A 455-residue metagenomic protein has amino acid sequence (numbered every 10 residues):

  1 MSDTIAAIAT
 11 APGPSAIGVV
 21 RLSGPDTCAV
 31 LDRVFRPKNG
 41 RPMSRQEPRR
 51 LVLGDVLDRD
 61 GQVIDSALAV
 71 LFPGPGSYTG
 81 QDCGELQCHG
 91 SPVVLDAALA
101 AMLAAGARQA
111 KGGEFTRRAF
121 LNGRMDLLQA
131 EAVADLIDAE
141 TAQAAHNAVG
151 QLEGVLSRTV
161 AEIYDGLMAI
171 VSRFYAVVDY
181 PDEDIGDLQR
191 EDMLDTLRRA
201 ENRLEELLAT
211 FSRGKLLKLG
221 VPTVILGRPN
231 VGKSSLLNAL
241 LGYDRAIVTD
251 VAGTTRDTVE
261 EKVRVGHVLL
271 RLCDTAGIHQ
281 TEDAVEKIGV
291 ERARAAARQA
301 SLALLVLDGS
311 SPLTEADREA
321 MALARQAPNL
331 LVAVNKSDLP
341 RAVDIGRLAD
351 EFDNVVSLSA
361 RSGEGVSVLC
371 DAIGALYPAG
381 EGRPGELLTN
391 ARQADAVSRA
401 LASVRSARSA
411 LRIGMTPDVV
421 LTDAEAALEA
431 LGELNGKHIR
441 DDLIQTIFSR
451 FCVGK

Functional and structural regions predicted by a protein language model:
M1-H146, G150, G154, P328-L331: A glycine-rich (often HGG/GG-containing) alpha/beta subdomain
S2-I8, P12, A142-R264, T281-D283 (+1 more regions): C-terminal-of-GTPase-core extension/linker across diverse P-loop GTPases
L22-S23, C88-G90, L240, T275 (+2 more regions): Glycine-rich, N-terminal phosphate-binding loop of Rossmann-like dinucleotide-binding domains
L53-D65, A69-P73, G253-T281, Q299: Switch I (G2) and immediately adjacent beta-strands of P-loop GTPase domains
L270, L302, L331: Short, Asp-centered acidic motifs that coordinate Mg2+ and/or phosphate in catalytic or ligand-binding sites
L272, V306, A333: Generic enzyme active-site microenvironment
I278, E286-V290, R318: Short alpha-helix of the ABC ATPase nucleotide-binding domain corresponding to the H-loop/switch region
E286-S310: Inter-motif core of Ras-like GTPase G domains
